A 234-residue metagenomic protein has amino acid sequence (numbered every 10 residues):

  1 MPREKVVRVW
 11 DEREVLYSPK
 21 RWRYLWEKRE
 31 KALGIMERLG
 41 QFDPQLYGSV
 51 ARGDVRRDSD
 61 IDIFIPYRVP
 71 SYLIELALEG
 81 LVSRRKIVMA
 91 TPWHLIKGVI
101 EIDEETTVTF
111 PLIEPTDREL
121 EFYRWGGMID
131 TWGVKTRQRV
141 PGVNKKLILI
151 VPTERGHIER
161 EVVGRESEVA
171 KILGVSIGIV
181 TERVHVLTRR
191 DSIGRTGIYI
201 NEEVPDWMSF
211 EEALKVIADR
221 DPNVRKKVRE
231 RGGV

Functional and structural regions predicted by a protein language model:
M1-L46, W207-F210, V234: Helical scaffold of the NTase/Pol beta-like nucleotidyltransferase catalytic core
E4-V9, L112-V234: Catalytic cores of NTP-dependent nucleotidyl/adenyl transfer enzymes across multiple folds
L25-A32, P70-S71, V162, E166: Generic alpha-helical secondary structure
L33-I61, I65-Y72: Active-site nucleotide-donor binding segment shared across nucleotidyl transfer reactions
L39, L76-L78, A170: A generic structural signal for well-ordered alpha-helical segments
F42, V82, G174-S176: Short coil/loop linkers at secondary-structure junctions
P66-R85: A broadly used, surface-exposed interaction patch
E79-R118: Conserved catalytic core of two-metal-ion nucleotidyltransferases
